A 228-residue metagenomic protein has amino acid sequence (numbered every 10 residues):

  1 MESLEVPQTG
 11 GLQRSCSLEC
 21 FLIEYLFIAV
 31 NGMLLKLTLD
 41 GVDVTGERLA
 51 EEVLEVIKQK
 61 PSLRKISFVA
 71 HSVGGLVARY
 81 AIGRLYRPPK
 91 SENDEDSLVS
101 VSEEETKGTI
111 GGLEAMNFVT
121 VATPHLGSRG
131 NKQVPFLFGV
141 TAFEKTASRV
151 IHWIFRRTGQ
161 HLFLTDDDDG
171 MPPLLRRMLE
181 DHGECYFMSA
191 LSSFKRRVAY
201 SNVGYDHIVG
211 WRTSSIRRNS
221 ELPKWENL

Functional and structural regions predicted by a protein language model:
M1, S15, I28, V69 (+2 more regions): Hydrophobic/aromatic beta-strand patches that form the interior of the parallel beta-sheet core in alpha/beta enzyme
M1-K36, E55, L85-E92: Short, surface-exposed "cap/lid" segments of acyl-processing enzymes
I23-L26, D169-R176: Active-site-adjacent bridging/hinge elements
L35, D43-P172, K195, D206: Serine-dependent carboxylesterase/thioesterase catalytic core of lipase-like alpha/beta-hydrolase/SGNH enzymes
S100, L174-G183, F187-S189: Short linear interaction motifs
H182-L228: C-terminal catalytic-base region of ester-bond hydrolases, centering on the histidine of the charge-relay
